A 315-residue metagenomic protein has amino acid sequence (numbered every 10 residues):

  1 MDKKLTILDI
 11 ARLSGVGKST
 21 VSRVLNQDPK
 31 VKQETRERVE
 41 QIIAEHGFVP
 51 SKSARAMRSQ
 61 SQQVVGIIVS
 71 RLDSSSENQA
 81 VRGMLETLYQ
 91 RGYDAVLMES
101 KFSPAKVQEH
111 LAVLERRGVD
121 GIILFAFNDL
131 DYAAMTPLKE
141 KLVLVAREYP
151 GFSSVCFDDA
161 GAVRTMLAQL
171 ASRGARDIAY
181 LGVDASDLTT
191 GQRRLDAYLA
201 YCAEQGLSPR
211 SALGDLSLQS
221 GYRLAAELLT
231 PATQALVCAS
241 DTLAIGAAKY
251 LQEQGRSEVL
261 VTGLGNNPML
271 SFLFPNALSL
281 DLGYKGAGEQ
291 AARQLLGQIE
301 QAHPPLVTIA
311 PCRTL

Functional and structural regions predicted by a protein language model:
M1-S61: N-terminal helix-turn-helix DNA-binding module of bacterial transcription factors
D2-T6, Q60-A168, S172, A226-P231: Alpha-helical recognition/docking segments in bacterial nutrient-uptake and carbohydrate-utilization systems
L13, T20-R23, M57-D73, D177-D184: Short beta-strand segments enriched in small/hydrophobic residues
I42, G83-T87, R193-Q205, G246-Q254: Alpha-helical structural signal in soluble globular domains
S70-Q79, L97-A105, V155-T165, L181-A226 (+4 more regions): Hinge/beta->alpha junction and helix N-cap segments in small-molecule ligand-binding domains
L111, V119-F125, A179-G182, A232-L243 (+1 more regions): Periplasmic-binding protein-like
T230-L315: Flexible loop/turn connectors
